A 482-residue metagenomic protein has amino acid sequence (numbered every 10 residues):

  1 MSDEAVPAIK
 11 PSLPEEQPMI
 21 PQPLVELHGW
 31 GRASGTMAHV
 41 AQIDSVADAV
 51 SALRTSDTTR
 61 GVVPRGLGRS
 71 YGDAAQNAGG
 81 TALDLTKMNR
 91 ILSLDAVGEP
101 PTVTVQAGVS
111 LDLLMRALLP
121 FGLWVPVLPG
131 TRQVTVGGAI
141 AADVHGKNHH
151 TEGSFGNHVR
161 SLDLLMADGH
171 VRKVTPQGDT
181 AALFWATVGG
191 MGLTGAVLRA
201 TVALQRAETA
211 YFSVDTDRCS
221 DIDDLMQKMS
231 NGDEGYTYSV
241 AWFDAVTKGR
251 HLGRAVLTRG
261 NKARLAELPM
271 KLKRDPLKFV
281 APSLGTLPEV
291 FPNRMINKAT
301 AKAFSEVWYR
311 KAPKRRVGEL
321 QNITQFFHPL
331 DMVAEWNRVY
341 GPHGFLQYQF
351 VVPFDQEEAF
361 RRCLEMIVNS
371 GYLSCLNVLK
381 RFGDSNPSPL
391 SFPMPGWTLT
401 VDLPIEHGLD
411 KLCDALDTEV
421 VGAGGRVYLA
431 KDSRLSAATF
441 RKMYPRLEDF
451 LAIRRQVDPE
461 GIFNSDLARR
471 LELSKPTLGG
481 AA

Functional and structural regions predicted by a protein language model:
M1-A482: Noncatalytic alpha-helical scaffold of FAD-dependent oxidoreductases
